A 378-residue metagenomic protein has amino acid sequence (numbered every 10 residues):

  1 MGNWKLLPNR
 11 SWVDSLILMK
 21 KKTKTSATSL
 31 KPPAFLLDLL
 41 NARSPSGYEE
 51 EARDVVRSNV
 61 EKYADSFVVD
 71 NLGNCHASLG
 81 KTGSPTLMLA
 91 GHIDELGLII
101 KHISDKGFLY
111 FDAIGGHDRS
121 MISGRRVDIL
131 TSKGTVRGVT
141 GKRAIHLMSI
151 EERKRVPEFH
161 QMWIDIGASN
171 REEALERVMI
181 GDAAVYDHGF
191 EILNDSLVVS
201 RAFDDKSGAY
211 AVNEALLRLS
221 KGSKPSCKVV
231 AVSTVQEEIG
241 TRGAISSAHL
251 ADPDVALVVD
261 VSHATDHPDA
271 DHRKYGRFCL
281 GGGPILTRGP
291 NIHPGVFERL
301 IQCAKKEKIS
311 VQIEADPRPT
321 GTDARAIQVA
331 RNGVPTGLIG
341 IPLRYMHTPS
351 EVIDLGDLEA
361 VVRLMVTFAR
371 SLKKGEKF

Functional and structural regions predicted by a protein language model:
G2-W4, P8-F378: N-terminal hydrophobic/helix-forming segments and targeting peptides
